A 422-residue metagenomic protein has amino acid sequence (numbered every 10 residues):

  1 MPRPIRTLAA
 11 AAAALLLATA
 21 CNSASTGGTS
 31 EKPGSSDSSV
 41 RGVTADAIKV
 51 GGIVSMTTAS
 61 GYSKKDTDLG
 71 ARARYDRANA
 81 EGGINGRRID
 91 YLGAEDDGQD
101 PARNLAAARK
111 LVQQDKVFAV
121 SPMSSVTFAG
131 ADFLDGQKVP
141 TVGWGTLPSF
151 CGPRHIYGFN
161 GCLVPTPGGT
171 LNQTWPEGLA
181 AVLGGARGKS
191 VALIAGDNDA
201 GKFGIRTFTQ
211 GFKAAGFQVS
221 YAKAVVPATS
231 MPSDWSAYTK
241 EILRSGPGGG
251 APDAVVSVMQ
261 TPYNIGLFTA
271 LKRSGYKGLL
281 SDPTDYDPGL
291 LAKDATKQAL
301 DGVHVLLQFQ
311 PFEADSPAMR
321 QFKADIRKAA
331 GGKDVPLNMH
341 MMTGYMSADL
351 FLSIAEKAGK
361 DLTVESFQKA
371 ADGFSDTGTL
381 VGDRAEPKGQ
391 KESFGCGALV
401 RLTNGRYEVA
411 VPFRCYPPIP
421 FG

Functional and structural regions predicted by a protein language model:
L17-A20: C-terminal motif of bacterial Sec signal peptides marking the signal peptidase cleavage site
N22-S25: Bacterial signal peptide processing site
E31-D37, I48, S375-G422: Solvent-exposed, acidic/polar segments of extracytosolic/periplasmic ligand-binding ectodomains
P33-R72, A94-P101, G196-F203, P336-M342: Extracytoplasmic "Venus flytrap"
S36, Y62-L69, E81-P153, V226-W235 (+1 more regions): Beta-alpha junction/loop-to-helix N-cap segments that form part of ligand/metal-binding clefts
A102, Y157-S274: Extracellular/periplasmic Venus flytrap/periplasmic-binding protein
G161-P165, A270-Y345, R414-P418: Extracellular/periplasmic periplasmic-binding protein-like sensory domains
D197-A200, I205-T207, T261-G266, P311-G373: Extracellular/periplasmic ligand-binding modules, especially the Venus flytrap/periplasmic-binding
